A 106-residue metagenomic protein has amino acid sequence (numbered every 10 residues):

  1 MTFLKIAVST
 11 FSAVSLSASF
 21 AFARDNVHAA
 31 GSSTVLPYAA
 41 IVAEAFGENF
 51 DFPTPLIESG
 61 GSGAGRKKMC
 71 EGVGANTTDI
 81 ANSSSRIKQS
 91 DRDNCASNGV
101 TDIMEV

Functional and structural regions predicted by a protein language model:
M1-V8: Bacterial N-terminal signal peptides that target proteins for export
F11-V14: Repetitive helical segments and hydrophobic/amphipathic motifs
S17-A23: Sec/Tat signal peptide C-region and signal peptidase I cleavage site
R24-V106: N-terminal segment of the mature folded domain
